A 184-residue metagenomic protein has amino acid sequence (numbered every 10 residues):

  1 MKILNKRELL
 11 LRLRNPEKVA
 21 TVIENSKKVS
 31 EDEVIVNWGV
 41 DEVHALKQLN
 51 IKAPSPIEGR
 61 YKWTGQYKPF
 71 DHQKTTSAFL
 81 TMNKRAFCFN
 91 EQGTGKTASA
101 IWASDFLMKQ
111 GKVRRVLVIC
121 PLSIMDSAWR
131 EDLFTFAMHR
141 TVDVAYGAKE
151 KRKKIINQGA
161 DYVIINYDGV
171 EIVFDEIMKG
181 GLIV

Functional and structural regions predicted by a protein language model:
M1-P54, Q110: Charged, low-complexity intrinsically disordered regions
K18-E31, I51-A78, M82-R85, T94-V184: SF2 helicase/translocase NTPase motor core, specifically the RecA-like lobe 1 inter-motif segment between Walker
N90: The Walker A (P-loop) glycine that initiates the GxxxxGKT/S ATP-binding motif of P-loop NTPases
